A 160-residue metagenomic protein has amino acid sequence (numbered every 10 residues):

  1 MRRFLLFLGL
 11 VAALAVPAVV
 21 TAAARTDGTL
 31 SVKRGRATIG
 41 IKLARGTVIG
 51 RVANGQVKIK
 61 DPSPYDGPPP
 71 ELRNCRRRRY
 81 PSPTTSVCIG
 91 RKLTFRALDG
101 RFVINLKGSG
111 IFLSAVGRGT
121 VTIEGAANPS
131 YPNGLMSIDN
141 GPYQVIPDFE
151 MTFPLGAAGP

Functional and structural regions predicted by a protein language model:
M1-F4: Positively charged n-region of N-terminal signal peptides that target proteins for export
F7-P17: Bacterial N-terminal signal peptides
V20-A24: Boundary at the C-terminal end of the N-terminal hydrophobic targeting segment
L30-G141: Predominantly extracellular/secreted and cell-surface proteins with exposed, flexible low-complexity segments
P142-P160: Short, low-complexity, Pro/Ser/Thr/Gly-rich segments in the mature regions of secreted, periplasmic
